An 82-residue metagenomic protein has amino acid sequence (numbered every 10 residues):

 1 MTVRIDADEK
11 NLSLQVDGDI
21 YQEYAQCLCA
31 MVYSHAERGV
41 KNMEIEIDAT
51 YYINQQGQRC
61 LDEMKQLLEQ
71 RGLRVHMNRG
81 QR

Functional and structural regions predicted by a protein language model:
M1-C29: STAS-typified acidic loop motif
D19-R82: Amphipathic alpha-helical interaction surfaces in cytosolic regulatory modules
